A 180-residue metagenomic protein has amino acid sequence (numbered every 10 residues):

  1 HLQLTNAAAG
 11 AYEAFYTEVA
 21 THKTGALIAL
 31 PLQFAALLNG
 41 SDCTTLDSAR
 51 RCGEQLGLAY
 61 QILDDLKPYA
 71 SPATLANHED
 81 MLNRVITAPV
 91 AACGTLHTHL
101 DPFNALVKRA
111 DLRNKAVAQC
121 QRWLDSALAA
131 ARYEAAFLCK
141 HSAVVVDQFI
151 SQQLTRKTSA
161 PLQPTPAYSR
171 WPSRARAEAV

Functional and structural regions predicted by a protein language model:
H1-V180: All-alpha prenyltransferase/terpene-synthase fold signal
